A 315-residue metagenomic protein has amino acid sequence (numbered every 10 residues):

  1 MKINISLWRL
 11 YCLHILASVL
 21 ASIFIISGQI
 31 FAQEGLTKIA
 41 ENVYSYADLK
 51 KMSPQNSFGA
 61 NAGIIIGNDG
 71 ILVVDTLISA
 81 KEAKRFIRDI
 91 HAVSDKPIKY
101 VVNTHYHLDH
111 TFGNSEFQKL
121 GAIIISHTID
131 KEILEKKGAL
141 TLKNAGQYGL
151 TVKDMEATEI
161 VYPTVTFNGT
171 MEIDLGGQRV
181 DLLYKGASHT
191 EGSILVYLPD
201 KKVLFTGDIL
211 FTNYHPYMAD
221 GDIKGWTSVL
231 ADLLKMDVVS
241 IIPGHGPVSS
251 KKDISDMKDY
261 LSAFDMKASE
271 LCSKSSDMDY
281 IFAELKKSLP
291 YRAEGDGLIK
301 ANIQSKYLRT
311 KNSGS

Functional and structural regions predicted by a protein language model:
M1-C12: N-terminal secretory signal peptides that target proteins for export/translocation
Y11-S27: Bacterial N-terminal signal peptides
I30-A32: Boundary at the C-terminal end of the N-terminal hydrophobic targeting segment
E41-D89, V196-T206: Conserved beta-strand hairpin/beta-sheet module of binuclear metal-dependent hydrolase folds, prominently
N42, I65, D75, I90 (+10 more regions): Divalent metal-coordination and catalytic microenvironments
G70-L72, I78-A80, E172, R179-A263 (+1 more regions): Metallo-beta-lactamase
R88-T170, M266: Active-site HxH/HxHxD metal-binding segment of metal-dependent hydrolases
K235-D237, V248-S315: Accessory terminal helices/loops
